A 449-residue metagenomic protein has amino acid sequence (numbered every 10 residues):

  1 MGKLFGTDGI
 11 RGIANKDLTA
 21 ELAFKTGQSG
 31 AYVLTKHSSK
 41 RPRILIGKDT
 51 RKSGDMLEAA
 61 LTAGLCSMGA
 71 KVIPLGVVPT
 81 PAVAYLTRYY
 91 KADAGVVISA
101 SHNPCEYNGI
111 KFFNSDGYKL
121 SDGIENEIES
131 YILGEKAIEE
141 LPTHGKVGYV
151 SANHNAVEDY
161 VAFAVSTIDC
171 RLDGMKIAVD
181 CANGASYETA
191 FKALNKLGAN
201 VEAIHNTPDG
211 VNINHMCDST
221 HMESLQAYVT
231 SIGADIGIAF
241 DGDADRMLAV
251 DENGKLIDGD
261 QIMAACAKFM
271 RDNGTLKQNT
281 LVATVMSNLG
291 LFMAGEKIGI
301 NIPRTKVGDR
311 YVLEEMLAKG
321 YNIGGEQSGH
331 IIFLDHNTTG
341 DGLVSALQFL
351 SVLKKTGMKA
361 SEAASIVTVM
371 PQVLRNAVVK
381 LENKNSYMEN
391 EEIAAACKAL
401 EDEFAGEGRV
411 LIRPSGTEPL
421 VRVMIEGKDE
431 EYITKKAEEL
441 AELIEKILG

Functional and structural regions predicted by a protein language model:
M1-A63, S67-M68, K146-I177, K384-N385 (+1 more regions): An N-terminal, well-structured beta->alpha segment
I13, N108-I232: Gly/Ser/Thr-enriched, mixed-charge loops and adjacent short helices that form phosphate/oxyanion-binding elements
Y32, K36, K40-Y107, K192-V250 (+1 more regions): N-terminal small/polar loop signature for handling phosphorylated ligands or for N-terminal nucleophile
S39-D49, I73, K176-V179, N279-V285 (+1 more regions): Short glycine-rich phosphate-binding loop at a beta-alpha junction
V72-P81, L256-G259, V282-T284, T305-K306: Active-site nucleophile and cofactor-binding loops and adjacent substrate-binding regions of central metabolic enzymes
C105-N108, F112-S121, S130-Y131, R171 (+2 more regions): Replace "Mg2+/Mn2+-dependent" with "divalent metal-dependent
I236, N273-G449: Phosphate-binding and adjacent anionic-ligand microenvironments
